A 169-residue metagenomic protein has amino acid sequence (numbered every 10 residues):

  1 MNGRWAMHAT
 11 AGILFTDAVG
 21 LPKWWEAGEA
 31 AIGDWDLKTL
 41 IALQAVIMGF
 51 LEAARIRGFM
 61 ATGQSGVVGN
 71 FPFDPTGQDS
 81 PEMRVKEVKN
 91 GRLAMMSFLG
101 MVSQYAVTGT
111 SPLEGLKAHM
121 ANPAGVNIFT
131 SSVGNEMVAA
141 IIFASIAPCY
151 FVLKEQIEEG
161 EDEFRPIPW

Functional and structural regions predicted by a protein language model:
M1-W169: Alpha-helical transmembrane segments and their helix-helix packing motifs
